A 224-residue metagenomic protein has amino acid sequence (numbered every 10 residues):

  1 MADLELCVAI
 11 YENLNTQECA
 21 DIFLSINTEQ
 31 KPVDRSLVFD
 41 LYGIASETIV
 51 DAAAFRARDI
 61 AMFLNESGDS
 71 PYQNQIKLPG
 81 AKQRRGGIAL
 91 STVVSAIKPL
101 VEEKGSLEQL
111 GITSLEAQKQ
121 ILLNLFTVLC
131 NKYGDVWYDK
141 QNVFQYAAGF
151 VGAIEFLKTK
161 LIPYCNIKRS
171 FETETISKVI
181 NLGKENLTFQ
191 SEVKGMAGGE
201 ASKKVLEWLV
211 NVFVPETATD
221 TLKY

Functional and structural regions predicted by a protein language model:
M1-Y224: Accessory terminal alpha-helical modules
